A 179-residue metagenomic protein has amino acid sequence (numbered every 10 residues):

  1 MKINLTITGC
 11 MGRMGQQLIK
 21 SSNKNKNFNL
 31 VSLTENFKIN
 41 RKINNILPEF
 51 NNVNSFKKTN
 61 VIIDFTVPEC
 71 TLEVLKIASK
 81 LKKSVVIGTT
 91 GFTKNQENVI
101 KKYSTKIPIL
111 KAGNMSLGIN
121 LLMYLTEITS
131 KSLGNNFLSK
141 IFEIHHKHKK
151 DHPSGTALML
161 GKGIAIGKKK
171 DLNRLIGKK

Functional and structural regions predicted by a protein language model:
N4-V53, G134-K179: C-terminal substrate-binding/catalytic lobe of Rossmann-fold NAD(P)-dependent oxidoreductases
N36, T90-F92, N114-M115, I144-H146: Short, ordered loop/turn segments at secondary-structure junctions
S55-F56, T71: Short alpha-helical segment
T59: An anion/phosphate-binding loop that grips the pyrophosphate of nucleotide cofactors and donors
I62-I63: N-terminal Rossmann-like NAD(P) cofactor-binding module of classical short-chain dehydrogenase/reductase
T66: Conserved NAD(P)H cofactor-binding loop of Rossmann-fold oxidoreductase domains
E69-L81, G88-K111, L117-T129: Rossmann-fold NAD(P)-binding glycine/threonine-rich loop
K111-I119, H146-P153: Short, surface-exposed loop/turn motifs that are enriched in glycine and acidic residues and include a nearby proline
